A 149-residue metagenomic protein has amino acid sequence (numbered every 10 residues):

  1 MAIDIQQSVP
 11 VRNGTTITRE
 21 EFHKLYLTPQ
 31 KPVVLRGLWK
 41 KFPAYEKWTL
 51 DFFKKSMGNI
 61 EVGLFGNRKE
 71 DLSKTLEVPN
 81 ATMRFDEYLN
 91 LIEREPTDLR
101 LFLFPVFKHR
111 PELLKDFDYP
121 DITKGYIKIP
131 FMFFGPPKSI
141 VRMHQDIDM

Functional and structural regions predicted by a protein language model:
M1-M149: N-terminal accessory scaffold of Fe(II)-dependent oxygenases
